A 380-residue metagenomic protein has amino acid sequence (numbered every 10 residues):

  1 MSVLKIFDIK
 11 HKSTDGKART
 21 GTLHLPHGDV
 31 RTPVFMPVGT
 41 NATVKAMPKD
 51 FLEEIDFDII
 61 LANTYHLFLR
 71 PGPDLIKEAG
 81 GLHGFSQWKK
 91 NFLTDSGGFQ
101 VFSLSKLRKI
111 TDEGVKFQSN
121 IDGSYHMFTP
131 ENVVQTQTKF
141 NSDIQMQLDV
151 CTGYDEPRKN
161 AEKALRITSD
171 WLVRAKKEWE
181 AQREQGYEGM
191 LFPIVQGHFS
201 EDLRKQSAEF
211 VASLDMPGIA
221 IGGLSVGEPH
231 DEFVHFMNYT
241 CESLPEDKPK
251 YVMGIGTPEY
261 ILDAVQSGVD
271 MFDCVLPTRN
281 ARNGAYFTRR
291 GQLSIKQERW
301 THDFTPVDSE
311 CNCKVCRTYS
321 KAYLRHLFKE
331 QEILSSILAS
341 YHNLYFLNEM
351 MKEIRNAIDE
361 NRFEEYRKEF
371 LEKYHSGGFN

Functional and structural regions predicted by a protein language model:
M1-Q185, E298-T301: Non-catalytic, usually N-terminal nucleic-acid engagement modules in DNA/RNA processing proteins
S2-T22, V30-V34, T43-A46, D149-D155 (+1 more regions): C-terminal extensions of enzymes
G28, I60, D95, Q137 (+5 more regions): Conserved, mostly hydrophobic/aromatic
V133, A164, T168-W171, A175 (+5 more regions): Alpha-helical packing segments of well-folded alpha/beta enzyme cores
N141, L172, K176-W179, R183 (+4 more regions): Structural signal for hydrophobic packing residues in well-ordered secondary-structure cores of soluble enzyme domains
G153-R158, E162, G218-L224, I333-S336: Glycine- and acidic
R166, E178, Q182, G186-V307: Glycine-rich phosphate/ribose-binding loops and adjacent secondary-structure elements that form binding surfaces
